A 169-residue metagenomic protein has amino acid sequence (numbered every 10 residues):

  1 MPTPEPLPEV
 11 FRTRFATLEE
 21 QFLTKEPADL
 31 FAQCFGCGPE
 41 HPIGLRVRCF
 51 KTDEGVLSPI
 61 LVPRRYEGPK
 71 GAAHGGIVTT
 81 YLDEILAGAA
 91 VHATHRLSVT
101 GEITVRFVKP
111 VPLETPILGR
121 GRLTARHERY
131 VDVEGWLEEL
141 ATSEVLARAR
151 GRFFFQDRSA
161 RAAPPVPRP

Functional and structural regions predicted by a protein language model:
M1, E84-L118: Hydrophobic beta-strand-centered segment that forms part of the acyl-chain substrate-binding groove
M1-K25, V111-L113, T124-P169: HotDog/MaoC-like acyl-thioester-processing domains
M1-R65, P169: Non-catalytic linker/capping segments at the edges of enzyme domains
L45, V99-G101, I117, V131 (+1 more regions): Hydrophobic core residues within well-ordered beta-strands of beta-rich domains
F50-G55, A73-S98: Active-site helix/loop of acyl-thioester processing domains in fatty-acid/polyketide metabolism, spanning hotdog-fold
P59-L61, T104-R106, R120-R122, W136 (+1 more regions): Residue-level recognition of well-ordered beta-strand positions that form the cores of beta-sheet-rich folds across
V62-G76: Short histidine-centered catalytic/ligand-binding loop motif
L82-L86, P116-G121, G135, A149: Residue-level detection of beta-strand scaffold positions
